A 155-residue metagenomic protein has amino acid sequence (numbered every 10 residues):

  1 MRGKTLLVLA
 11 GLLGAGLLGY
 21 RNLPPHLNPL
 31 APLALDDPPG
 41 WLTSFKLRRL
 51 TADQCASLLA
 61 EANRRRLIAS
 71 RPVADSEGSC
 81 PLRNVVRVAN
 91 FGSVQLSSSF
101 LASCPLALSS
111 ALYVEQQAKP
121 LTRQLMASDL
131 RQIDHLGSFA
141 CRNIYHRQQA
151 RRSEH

Functional and structural regions predicted by a protein language model:
K4-R21: Hydrophobic membrane-insertion alpha-helices, especially the h-region of bacterial N-terminal signal peptides
T5, L9, W41-S44, C104: Residues at structural and domain junctions
R21-L27, R83-V88: Short, functional N-terminal and low-complexity linear motifs
N22-K46: Ser/Thr/Pro/Gly-rich low-complexity linker/stalk segments immediately outside membranes or between
S44-H135: Active-site acidic/histidine clusters and adjacent loop/turn architecture that either coordinate catalytic ions
Q124-E154: Active-site-adjacent substructure of cysteine-protease-like catalytic cores
